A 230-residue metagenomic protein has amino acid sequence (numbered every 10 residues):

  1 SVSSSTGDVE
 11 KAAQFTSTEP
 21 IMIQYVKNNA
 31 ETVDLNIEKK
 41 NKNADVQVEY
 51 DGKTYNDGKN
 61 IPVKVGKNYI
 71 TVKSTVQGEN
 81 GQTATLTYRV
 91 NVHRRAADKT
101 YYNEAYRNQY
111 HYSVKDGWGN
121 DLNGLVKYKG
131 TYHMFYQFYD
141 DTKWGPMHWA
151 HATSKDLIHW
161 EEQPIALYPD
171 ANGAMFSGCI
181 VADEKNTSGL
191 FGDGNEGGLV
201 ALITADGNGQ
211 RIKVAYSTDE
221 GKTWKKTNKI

Functional and structural regions predicted by a protein language model:
S1-A97: Beta-rich interaction/scaffold domains
H93-I230: Beta-rich carbohydrate-recognition and catalytic domains
